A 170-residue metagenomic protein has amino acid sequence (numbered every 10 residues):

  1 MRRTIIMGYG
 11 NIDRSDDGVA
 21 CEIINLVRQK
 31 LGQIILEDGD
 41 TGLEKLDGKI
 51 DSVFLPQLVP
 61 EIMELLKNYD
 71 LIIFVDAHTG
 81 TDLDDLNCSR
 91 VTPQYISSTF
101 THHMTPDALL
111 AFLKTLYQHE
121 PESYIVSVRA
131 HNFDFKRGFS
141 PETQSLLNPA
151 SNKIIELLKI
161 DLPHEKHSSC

Functional and structural regions predicted by a protein language model:
M1-E120, I125-V128, R137-P149, I155-C170: N-terminal catalytic or cofactor-binding beta/alpha core of small enzyme domains
A130-N132: Short, internal active-site loops enriched in acidic
